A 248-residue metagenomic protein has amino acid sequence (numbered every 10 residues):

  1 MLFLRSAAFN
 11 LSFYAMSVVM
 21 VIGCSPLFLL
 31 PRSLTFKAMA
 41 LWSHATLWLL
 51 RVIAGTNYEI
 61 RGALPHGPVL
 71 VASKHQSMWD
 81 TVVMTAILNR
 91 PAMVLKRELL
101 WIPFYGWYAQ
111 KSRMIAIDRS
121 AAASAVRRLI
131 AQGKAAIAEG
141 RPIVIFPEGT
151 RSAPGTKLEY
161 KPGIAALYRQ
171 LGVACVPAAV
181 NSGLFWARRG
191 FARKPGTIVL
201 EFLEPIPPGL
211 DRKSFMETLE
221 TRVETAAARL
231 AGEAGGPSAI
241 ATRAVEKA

Functional and structural regions predicted by a protein language model:
M1-N57: N-terminal membrane-anchoring alpha-helices
V21-M39, R51-I53, V69-A122: Catalytic core of membrane glycerolipid acyltransferases/transacylases, capturing the structured, soluble-facing
L50-R51, A109, A136, Y168: A generic structural signal for well-ordered alpha-helical segments
I60, V71, M93-V94, L200-F202: Generic preference for hydrophobic
R61-P65: Glycine-rich helix-loop-beta junction characteristic of Rossmann-like nucleotide cofactor-binding loops
P68-S73, R141-I145: Generic beta-sheet signal
V126-A248: Non-catalytic C-terminal accessory region of glycerolipid acyltransferases and related lyso-lipid remodeling enzymes
